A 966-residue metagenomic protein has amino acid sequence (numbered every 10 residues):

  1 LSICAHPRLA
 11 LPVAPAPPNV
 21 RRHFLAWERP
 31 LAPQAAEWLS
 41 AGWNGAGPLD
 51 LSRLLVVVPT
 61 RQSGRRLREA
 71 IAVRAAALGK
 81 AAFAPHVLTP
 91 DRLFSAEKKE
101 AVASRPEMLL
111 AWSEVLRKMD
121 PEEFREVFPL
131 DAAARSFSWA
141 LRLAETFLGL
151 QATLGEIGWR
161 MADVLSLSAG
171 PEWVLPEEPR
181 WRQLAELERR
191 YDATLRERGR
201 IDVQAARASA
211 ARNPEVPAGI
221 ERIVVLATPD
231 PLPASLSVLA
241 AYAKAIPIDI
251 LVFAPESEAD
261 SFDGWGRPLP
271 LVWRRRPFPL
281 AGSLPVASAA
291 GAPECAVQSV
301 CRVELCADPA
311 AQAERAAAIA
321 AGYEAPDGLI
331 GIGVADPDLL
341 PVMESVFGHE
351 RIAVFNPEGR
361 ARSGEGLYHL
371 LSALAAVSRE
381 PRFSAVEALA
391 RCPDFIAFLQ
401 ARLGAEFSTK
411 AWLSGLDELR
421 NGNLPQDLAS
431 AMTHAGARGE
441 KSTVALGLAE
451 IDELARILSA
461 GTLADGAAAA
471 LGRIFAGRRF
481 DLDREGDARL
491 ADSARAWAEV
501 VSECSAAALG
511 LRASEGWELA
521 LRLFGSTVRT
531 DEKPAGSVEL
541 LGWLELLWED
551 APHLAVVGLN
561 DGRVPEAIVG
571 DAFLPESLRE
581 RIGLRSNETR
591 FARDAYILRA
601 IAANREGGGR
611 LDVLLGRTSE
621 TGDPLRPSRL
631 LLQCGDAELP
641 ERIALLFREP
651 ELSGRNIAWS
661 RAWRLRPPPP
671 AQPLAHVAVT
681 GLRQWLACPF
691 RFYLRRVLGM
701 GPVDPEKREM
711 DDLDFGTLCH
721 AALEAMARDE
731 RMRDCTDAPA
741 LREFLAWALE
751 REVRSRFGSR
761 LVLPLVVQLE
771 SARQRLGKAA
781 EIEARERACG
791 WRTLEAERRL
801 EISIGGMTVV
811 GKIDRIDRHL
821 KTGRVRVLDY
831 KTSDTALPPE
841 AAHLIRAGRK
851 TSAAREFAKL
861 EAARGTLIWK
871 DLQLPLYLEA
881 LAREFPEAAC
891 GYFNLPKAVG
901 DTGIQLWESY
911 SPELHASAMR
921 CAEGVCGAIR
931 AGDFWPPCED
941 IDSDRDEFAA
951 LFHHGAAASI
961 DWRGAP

Functional and structural regions predicted by a protein language model:
L1-R733, A746-S759, V767, R787-W791 (+1 more regions): Polyanion-engaging groove/track-forming segments
S660-P966: RecB-family 4Fe-4S metal-dependent nuclease core
